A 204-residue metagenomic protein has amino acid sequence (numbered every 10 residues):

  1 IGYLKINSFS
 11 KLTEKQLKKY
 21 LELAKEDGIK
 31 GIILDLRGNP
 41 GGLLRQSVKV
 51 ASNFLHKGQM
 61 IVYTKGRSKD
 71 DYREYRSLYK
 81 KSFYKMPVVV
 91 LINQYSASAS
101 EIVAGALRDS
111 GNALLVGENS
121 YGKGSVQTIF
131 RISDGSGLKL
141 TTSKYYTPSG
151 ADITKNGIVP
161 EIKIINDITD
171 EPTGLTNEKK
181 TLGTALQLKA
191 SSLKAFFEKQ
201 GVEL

Functional and structural regions predicted by a protein language model:
I1-L204: C-terminal "post-core" interaction segments
